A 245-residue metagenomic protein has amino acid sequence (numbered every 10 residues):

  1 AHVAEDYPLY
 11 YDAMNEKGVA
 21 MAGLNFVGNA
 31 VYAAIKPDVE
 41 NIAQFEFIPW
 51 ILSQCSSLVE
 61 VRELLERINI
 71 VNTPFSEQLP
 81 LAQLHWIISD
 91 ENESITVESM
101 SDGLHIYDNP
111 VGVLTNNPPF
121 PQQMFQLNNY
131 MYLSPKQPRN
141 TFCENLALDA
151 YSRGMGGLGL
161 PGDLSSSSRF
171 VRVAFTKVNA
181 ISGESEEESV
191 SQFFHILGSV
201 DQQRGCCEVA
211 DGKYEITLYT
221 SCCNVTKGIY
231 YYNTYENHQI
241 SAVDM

Functional and structural regions predicted by a protein language model:
A1-V39, R67-I68, N72: A contiguous strand-loop segment
A20, E93-I95, L104, G228-Y230: Hydrophobic residues embedded in beta-strands of well-ordered beta-sheets
A20-G23, I87-S89, T96, C222: Structural recognition of the beta-strand scaffold that forms the well-ordered cores of secreted hydrolase catalytic
A22-L24, E98, Y231-N233: Beta-strand residues in well-ordered beta-sheet regions across diverse protein folds
V27-N29, D102-H105, G112, E236-I240: Short, surface-exposed beta-strand-loop junctions and turns on beta-sheet-rich folds
D38-P74, E186-H195: Proteins synthesized as precursors that undergo proteolytic processing into mature forms
L58, R62-S99: Aromatic- and glycine-enriched pocket-lining scaffold segments that form the walls of small-molecule binding clefts
P74, L81-A82, E91, L114-M245: C-terminus-biased signal that marks the final domain/tail of proteins
